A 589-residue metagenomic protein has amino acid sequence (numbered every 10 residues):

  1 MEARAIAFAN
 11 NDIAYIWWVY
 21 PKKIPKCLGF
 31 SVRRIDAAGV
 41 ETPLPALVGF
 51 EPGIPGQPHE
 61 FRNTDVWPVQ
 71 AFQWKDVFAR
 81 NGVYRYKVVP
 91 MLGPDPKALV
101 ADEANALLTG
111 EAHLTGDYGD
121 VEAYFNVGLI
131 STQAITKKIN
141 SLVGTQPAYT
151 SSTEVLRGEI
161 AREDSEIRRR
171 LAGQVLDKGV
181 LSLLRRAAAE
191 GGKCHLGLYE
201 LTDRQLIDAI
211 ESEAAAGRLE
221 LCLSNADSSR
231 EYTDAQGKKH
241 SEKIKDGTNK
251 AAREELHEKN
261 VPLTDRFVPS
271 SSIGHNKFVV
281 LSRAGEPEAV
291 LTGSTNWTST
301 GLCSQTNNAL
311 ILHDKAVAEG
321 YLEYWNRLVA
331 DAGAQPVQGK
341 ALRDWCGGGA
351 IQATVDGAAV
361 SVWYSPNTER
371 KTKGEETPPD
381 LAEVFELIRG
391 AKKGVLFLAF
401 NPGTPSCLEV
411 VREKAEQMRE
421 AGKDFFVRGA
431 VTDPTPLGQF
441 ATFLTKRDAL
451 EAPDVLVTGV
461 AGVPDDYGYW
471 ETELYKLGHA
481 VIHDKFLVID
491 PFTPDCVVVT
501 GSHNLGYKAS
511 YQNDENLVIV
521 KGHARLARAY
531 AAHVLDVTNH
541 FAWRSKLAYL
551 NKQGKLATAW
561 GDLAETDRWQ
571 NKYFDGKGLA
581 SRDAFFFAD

Functional and structural regions predicted by a protein language model:
M1-E166, D177, L181, R185-G192 (+5 more regions): PLD/PLD-like phosphodiesterase catalytic module centered on the HKD motif
K137-A148, S152-L171, A316, G320-A382: Aspartyl protease catalytic domain
S165-E166, G192-L196, K393-L398: Glycine- and acidic
A172-R185, T377-E386: Structured alpha-helical segments in the cores of large, soluble enzyme domains
L176, G197-L198: N-terminal carbohydrate-binding/catalytic regions of secreted carbohydrate-active enzymes
Y199, F400, H503: Short loop/turn segments immediately following the C-termini of beta-strands
R343-V427, P436-L437: Beta-propeller domains
